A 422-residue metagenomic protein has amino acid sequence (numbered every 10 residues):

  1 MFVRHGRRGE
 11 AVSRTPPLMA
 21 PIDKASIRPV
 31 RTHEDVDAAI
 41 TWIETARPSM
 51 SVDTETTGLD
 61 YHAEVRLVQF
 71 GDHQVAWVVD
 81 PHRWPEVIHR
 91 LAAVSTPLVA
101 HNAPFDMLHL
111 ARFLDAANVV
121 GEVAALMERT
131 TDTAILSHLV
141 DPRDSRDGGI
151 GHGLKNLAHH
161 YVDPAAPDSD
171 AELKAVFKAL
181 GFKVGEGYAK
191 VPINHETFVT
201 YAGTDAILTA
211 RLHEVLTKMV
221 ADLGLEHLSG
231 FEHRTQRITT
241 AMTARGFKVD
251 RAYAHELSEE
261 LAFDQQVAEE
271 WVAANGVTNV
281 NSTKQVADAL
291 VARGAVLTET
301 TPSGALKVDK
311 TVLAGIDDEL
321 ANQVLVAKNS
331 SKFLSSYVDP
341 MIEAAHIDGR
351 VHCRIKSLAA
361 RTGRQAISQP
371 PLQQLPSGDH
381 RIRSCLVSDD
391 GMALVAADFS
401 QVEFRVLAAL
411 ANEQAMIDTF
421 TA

Functional and structural regions predicted by a protein language model:
F2-R8, V12-V36, E44, T54-E55 (+6 more regions): Conserved "right-hand" nucleotidyltransferase catalytic core of DNA-directed polymerases
S13-R31, D60-T217, A422: Active-site-proximal helix-loop-helix substrate-binding element of RNase H-like nuclease domains
W42-R47, R90-S95, S388-D389: Flexible, charged surface loops at secondary-structure boundaries
A46-L67: Gly/Thr-rich phosphate-binding beta-strand-loop-beta motif of the actin/hexokinase/Hsp70
M50-V52, R129, V395: Residue-level marker for buried hydrophobic side chains located in beta-strands that build the well-ordered beta-sheet
E64-Q69, E403-A422: Metal-dependent catalytic core segments for phosphate chemistry
A116-A124, A295-T301, A411-T421: Cytochrome P450 catalytic domain signature, combining two hallmark sequence patches
V140-R143, M392, M416-D418: A short glycine/serine-rich beta->alpha loop
